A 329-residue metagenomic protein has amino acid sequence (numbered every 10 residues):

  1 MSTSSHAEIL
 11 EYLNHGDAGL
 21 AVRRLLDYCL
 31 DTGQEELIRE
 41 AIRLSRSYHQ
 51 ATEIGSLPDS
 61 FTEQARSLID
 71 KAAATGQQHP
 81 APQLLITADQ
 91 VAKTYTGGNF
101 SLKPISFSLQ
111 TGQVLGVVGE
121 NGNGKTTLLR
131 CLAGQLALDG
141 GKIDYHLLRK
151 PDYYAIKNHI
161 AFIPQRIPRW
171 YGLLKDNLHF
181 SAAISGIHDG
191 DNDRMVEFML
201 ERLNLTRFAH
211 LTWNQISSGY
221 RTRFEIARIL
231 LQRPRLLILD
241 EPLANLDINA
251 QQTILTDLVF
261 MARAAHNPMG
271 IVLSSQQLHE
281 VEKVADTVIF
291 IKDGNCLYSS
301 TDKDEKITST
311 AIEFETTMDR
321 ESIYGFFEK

Functional and structural regions predicted by a protein language model:
Q78, H179, D191-F208: Conserved ABC ATPase "signature" region
V118-E120: The feature captures the beta-strand-to-loop junction immediately N-terminal to the Walker
A133: Helix-to-loop junction immediately C-terminal to a conserved catalytic motif
G141-I156: Conserved ABC transporter NBD signature motif
G172-S185: Q-loop/switch helix immediately C-terminal to the Walker
L237-E241: Catalytic Walker B motif of ABC-type/P-loop ATPase nucleotide-binding domains
